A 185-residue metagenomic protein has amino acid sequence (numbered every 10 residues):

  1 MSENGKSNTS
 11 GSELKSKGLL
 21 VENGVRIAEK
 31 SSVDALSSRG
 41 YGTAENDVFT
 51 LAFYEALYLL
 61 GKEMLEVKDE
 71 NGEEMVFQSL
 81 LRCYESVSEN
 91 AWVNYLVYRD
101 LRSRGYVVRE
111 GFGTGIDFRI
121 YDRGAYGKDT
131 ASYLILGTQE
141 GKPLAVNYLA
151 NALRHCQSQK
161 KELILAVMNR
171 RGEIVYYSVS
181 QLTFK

Functional and structural regions predicted by a protein language model:
M1-K185: Long Lys/Arg-rich low-complexity intrinsically disordered regions in nucleic-acid-associated proteins
